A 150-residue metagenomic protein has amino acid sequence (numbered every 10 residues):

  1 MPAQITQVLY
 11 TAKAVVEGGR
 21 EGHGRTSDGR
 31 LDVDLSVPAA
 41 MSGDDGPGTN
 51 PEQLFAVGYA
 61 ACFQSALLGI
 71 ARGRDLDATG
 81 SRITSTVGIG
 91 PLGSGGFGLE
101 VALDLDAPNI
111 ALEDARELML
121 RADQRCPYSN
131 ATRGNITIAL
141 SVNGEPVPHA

Functional and structural regions predicted by a protein language model:
M1-V57, Q64-A150: Extended beta-strand/beta-hairpin segments
